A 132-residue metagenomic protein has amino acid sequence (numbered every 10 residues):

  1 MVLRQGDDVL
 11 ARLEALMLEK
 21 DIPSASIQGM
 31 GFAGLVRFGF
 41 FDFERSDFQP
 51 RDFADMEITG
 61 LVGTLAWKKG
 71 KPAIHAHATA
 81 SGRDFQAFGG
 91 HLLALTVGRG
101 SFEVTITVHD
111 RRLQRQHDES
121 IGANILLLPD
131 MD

Functional and structural regions predicted by a protein language model:
M1-I74, T79-D132: N-terminal intrinsically disordered, cationic/polar leader segments that include organellar targeting peptides
